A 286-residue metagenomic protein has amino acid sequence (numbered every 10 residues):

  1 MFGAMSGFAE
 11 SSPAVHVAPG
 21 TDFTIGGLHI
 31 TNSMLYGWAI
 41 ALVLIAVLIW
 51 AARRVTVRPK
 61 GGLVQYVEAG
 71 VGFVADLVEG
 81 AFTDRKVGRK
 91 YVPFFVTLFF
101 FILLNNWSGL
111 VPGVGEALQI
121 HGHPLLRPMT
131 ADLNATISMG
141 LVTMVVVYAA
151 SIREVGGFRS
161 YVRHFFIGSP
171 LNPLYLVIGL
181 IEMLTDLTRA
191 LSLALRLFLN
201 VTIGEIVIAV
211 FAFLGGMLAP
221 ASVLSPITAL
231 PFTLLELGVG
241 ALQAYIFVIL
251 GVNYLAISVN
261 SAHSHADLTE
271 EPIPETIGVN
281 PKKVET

Functional and structural regions predicted by a protein language model:
M1-T286: Selective transmembrane helix interface/packing segments
